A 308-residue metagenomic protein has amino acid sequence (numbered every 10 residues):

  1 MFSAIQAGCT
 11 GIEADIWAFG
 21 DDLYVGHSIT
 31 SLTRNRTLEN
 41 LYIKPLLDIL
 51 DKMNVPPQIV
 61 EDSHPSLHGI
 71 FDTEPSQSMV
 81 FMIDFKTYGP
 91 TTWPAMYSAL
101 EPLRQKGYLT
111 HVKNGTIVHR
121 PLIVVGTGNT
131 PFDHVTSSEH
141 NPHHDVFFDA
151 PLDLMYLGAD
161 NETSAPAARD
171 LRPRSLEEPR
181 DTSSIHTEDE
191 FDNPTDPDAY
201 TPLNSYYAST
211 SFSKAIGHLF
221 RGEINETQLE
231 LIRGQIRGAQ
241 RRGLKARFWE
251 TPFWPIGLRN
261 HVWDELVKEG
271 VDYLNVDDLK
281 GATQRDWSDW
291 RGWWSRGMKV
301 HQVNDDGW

Functional and structural regions predicted by a protein language model:
M1-I16, D22: General structural concept
Q6, D21-W308: Catalytic cores of phosphodiester-bond hydrolases, prominently lipid phosphodiesterases
